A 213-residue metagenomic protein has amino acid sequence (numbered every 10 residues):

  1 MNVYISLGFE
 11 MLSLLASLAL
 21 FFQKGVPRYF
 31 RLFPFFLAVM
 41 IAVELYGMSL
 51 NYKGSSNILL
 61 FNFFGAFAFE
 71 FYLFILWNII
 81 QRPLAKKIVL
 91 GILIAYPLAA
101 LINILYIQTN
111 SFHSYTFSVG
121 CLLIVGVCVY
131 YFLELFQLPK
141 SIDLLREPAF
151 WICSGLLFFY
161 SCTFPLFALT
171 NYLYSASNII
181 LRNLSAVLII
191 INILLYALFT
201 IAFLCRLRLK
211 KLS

Functional and structural regions predicted by a protein language model:
M1-S213: Terminal, non-globular segments
